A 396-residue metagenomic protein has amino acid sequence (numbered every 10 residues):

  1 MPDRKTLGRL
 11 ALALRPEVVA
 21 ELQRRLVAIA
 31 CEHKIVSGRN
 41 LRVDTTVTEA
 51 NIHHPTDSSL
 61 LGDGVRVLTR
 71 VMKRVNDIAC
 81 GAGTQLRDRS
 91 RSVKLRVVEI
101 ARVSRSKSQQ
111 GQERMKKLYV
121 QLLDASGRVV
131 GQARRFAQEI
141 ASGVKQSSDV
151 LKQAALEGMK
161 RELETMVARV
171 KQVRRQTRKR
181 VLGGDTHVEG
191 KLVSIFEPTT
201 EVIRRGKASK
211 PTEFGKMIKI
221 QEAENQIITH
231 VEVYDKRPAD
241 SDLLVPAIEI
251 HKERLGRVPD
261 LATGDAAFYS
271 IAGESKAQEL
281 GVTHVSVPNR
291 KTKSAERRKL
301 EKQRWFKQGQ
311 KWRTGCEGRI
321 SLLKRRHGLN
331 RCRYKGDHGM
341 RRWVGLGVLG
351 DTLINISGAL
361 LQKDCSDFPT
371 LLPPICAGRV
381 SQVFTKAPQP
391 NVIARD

Functional and structural regions predicted by a protein language model:
M1-D396: Anion-binding and metal-coordination hotspots
